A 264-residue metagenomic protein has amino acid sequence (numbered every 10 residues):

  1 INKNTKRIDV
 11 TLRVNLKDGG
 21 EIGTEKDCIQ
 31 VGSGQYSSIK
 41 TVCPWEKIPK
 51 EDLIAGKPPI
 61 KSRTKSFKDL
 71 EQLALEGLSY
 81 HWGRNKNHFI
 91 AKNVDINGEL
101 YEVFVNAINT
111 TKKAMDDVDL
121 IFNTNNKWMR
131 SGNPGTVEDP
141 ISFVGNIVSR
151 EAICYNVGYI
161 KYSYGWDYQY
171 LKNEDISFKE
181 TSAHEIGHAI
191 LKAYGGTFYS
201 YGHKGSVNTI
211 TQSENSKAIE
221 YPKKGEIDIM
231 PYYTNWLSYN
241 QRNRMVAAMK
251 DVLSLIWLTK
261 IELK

Functional and structural regions predicted by a protein language model:
I1-G20, D116-F122, A183, G187-I190: Hydrophobic, aliphatic-enriched repeat segments that assemble into extended interaction scaffolds in large eukaryotic
I1-T11, D18-N106: Zn2+-dependent metallopeptidase catalytic core
N2-K6, T111-D116, K217-G225: Extracellular/periplasmic catalytic domains that process cell-envelope and extracellular macromolecules
T5, T11, T24, T41 (+9 more regions): Residue-identity detector for threonine
V10-G23, D27, G32-P59, N123-I176 (+1 more regions): Active-site scaffold of zinc-dependent metalloenzymes
E71-I210: Metzincin-family zinc-dependent endopeptidase catalytic domain
G165-K264: The catalytic-center signature of Zn2+-dependent metalloproteases
